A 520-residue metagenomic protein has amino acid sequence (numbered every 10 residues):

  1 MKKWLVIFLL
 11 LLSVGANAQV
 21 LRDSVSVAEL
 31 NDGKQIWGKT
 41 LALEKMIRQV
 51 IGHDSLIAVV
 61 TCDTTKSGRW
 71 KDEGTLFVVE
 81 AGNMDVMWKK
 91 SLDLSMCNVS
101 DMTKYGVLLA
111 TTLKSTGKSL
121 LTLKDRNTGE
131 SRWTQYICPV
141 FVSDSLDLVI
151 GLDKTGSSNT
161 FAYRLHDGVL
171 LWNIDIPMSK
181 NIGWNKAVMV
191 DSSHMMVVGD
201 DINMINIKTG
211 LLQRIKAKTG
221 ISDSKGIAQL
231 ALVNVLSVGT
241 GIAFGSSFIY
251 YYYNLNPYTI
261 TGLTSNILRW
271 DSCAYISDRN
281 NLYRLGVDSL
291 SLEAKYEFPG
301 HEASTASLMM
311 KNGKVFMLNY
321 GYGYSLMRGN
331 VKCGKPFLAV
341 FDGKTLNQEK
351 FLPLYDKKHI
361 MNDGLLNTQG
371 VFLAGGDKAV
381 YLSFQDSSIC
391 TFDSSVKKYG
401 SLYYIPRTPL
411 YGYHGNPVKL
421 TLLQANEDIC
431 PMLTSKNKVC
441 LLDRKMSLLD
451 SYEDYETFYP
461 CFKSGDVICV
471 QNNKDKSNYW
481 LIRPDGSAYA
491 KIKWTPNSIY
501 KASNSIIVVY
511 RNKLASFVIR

Functional and structural regions predicted by a protein language model:
M1-W4, A18-Q19: Positively charged n-region of N-terminal signal peptides that target proteins for export
W4-V14: Sec-dependent N-terminal signal peptides
Q19-R520: Secretory-pathway ectodomains
